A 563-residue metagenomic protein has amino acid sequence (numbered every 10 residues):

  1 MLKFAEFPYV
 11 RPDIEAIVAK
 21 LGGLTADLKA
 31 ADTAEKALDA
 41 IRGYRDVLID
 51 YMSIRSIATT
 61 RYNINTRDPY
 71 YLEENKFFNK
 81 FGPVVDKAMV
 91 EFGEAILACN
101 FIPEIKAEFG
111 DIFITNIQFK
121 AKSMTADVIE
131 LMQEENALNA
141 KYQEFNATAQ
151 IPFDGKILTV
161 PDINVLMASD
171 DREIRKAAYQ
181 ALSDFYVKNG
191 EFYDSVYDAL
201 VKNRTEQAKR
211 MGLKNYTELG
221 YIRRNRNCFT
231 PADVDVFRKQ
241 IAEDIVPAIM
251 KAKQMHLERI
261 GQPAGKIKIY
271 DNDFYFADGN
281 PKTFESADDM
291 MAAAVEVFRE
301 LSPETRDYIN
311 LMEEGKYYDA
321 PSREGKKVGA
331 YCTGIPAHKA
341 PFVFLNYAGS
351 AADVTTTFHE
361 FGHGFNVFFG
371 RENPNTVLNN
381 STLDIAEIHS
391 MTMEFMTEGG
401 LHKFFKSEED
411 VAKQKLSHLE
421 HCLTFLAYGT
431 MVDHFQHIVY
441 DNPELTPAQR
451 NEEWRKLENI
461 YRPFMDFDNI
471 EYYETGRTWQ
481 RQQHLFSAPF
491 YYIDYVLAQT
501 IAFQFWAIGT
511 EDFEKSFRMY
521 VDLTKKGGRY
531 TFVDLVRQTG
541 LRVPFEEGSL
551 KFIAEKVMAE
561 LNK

Functional and structural regions predicted by a protein language model:
M1-N280, A293: A well-structured
F113-T115, E218-R223, G265-D271, G329-A340 (+3 more regions): Active-site-adjacent bridging/hinge elements
I114-Q118, C228, T357, F365 (+7 more regions): C-terminal, non-catalytic "cap/extension" segments appended to globular domains
S123-M124, Q180-N189, F229-D235, N272-T283 (+6 more regions): Glycine- and acidic
P161-E173, T283-F358, H363-V367, E471: Active-site-adjacent "gating/activation" loops or surface patches in catalytic cores
Y197-A208, L213-K214, E218, A252-H256 (+2 more regions): Long, well-ordered alpha-helical segments
P231-A232, M255, R259, L301-E304 (+4 more regions): Inter-helical turn/loop segments and adjacent helix faces that build the functional surface of alpha-helical bundle
E243, S381-D410, S417-E420, T424 (+1 more regions): Post-HExxH zinc-binding segment in Zn-dependent metallohydrolases
